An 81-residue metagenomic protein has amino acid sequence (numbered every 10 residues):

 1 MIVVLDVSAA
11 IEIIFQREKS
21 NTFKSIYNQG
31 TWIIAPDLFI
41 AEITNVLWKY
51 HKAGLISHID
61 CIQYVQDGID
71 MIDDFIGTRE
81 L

Functional and structural regions predicted by a protein language model:
M1-L38, Y50-Q63: Short, well-structured N-terminal submotif of metal-dependent ribonuclease cores
F39-I40, D60-L81: Acidic catalytic patch
I43: Entry/capping segment at the start of metal-dependent catalytic domains with acidic active-site entry clusters
